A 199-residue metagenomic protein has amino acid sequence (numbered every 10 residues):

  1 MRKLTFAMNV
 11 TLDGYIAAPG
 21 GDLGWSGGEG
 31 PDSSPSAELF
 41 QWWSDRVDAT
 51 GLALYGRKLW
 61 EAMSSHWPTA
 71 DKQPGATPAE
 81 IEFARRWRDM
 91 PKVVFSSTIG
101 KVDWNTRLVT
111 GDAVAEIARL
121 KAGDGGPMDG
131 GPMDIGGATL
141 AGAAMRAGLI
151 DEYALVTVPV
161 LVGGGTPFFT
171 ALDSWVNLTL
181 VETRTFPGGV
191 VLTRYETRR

Functional and structural regions predicted by a protein language model:
M1-R199: Enzymes that bind and transform nitrogen-containing heteroaromatic metabolites
